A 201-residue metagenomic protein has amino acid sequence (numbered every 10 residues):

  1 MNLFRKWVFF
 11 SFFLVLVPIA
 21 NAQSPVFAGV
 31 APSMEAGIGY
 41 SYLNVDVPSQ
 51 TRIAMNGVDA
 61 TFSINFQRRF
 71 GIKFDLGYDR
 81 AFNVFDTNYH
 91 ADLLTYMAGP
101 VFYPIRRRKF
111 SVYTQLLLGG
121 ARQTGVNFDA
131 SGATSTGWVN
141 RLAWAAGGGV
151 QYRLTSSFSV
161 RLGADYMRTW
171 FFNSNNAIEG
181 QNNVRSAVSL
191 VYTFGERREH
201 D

Functional and structural regions predicted by a protein language model:
M1-F9: Bacterial N-terminal signal peptides that target proteins for export
V8-P18: Bacterial N-terminal signal peptides
A22-F66, I72, R185-D201: Short glycine/proline- and aromatic-enriched beta-strand/turn motifs that initiate or cap beta-hairpins
Q23-S24, T61-G132, R141-W144, Y152 (+1 more regions): Gram-negative (and chloroplast) outer-membrane scaffold detector with strong preference for beta-barrel transmembrane
M34-Y42, F74-Y78, T114-G120, V150 (+1 more regions): Transmembrane beta-barrel strands of outer-membrane/channel proteins
E35, G71, K109-S111, G149 (+3 more regions): Membrane-spanning beta-strand positions in outer-membrane beta-barrel proteins
V45-P48, N83-N88, A130-T136, F172-I178: Extracellular loop and loop/strand-boundary signature of outer-membrane beta-barrel proteins
Y152-D201: Predominantly the C-terminal beta-signal and adjacent terminal strand-loop region of outer-membrane beta-barrel
